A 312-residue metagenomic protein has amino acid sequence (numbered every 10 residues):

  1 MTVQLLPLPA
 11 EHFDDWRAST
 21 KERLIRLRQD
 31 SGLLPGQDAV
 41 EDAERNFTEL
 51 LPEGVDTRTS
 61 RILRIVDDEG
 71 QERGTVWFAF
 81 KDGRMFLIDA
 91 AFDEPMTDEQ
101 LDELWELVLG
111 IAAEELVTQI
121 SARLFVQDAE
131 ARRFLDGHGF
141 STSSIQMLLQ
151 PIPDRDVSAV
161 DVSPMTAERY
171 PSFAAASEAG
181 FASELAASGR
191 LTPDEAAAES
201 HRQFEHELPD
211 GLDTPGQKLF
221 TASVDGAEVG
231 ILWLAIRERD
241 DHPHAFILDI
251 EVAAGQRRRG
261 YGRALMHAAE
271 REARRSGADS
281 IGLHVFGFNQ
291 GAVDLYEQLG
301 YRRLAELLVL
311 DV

Functional and structural regions predicted by a protein language model:
M1-P35, L148-E168: Conserved N-terminal entry element of GNAT/NAT acetyltransferase domains
E11, A18-R23, R28, P35-I88 (+4 more regions): Acetyl-CoA-dependent GNAT
F80, F92-P95, A253-G255, R259 (+1 more regions): Active-site acidic-Proline motif in GNAT/NAT acetyltransferases
M96-L107, Q256, G260-A268: Conserved acetyl-CoA pyrophosphate-binding loop and the N-cap/start of the following alpha-helix in GNAT-like
V108-A112, I247, A268-A269, A273 (+2 more regions): Short hydrophobic clusters on alpha-helical segments that form packing/core surfaces in small helical domains
A112-F125, R274-H284: Conserved GNAT acetyl-CoA-binding A-motif
A122-A131, L283-A292, V309-V312: Conserved beta-strand-loop-alpha-helix junction that forms the acyl-donor binding cleft
L135, F140, Y296, Y301: Conserved active-site tyrosine of GNAT-family acetyltransferases
